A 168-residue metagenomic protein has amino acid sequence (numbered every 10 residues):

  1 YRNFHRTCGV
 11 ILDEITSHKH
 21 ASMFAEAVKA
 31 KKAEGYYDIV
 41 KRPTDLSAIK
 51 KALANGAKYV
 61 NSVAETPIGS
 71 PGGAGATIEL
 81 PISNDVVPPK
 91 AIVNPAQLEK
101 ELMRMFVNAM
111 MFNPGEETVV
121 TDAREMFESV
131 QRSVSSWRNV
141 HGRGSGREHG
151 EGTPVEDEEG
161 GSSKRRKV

Functional and structural regions predicted by a protein language model:
F4-H149: Bromodomain acetyl-lysine reader domains
E151-V168: Low-complexity, intrinsically disordered regulatory regions in nuclear gene-regulatory/chromatin proteins
